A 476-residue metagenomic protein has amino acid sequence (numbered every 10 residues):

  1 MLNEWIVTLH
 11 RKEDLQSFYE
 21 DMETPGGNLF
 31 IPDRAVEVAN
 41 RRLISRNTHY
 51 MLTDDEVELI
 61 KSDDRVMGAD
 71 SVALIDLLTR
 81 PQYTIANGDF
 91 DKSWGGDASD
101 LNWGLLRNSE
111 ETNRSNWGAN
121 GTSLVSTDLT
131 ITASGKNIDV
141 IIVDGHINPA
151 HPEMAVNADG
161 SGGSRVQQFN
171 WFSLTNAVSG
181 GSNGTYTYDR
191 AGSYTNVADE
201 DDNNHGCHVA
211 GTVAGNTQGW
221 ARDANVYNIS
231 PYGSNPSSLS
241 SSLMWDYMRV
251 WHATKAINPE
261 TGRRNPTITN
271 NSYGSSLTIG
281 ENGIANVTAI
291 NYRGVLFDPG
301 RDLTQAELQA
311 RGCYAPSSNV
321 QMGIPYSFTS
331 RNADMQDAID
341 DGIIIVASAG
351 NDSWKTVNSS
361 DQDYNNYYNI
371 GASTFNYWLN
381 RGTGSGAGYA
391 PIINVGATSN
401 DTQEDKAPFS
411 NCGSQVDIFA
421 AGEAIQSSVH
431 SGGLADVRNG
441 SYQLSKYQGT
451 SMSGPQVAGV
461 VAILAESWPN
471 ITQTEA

Functional and structural regions predicted by a protein language model:
M1-L9: Short glycine-/aliphatic-rich beta-strand segments at the starts of folded cytosolic domains
L9-R11, S71-L74, I142-H146, T212-N216 (+8 more regions): Active-site-proximal beta-strand/loop segments in catalytic clefts of secreted hydrolases
R11-I31: Short amphipathic alpha-helix segments
K12-D14, Y50-V57: Helix N-cap motif at beta-to-alpha junctions
I31-A39, L43, K61-I138, P152-E153: Protease zymogen maturation seam
L101, G118, L124-L243, I257-N270 (+6 more regions): Subtilisin-like serine protease catalytic core
D144, S173-G180, I343, N369-E466 (+1 more regions): Extracellular S/T/G-rich loop segment that most often corresponds to the catalytic His/Ser-adjacent loop
N216, P231-Y389, L434, R438-P455 (+1 more regions): Substrate-binding/access-modulating region of protease and related hydrolase catalytic domains
